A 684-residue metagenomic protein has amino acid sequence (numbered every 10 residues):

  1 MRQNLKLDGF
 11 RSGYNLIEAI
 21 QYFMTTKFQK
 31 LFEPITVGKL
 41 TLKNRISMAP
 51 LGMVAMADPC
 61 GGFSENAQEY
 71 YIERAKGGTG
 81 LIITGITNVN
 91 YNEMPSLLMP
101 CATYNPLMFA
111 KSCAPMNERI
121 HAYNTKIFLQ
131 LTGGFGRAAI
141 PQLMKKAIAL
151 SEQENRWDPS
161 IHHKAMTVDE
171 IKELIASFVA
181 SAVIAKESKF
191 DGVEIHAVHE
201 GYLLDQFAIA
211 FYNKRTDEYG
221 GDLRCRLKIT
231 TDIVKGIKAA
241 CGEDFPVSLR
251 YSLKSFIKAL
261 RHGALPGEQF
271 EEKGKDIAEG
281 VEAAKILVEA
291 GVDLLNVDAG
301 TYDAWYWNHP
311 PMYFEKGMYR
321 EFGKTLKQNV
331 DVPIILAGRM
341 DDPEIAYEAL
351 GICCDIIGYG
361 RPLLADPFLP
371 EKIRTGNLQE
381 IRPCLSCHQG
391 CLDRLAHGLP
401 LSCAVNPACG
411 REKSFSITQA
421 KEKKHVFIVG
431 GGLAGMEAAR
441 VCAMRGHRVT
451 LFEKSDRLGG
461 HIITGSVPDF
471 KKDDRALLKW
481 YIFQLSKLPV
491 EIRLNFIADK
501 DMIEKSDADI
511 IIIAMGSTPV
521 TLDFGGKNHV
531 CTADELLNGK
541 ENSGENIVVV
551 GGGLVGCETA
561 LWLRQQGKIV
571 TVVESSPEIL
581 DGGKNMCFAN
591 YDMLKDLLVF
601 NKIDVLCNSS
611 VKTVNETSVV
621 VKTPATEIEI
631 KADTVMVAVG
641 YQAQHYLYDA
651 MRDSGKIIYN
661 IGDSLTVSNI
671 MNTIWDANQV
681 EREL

Functional and structural regions predicted by a protein language model:
R2, K6-V429, L433, E437-V449 (+2 more regions): Flavin-dependent oxidoreductase catalytic cores
T26-I35, S64, A408-E412, E491-I497 (+2 more regions): Short gly/ser/thr-rich secondary-structure transition/capping motifs
L295, L326, A349, G360 (+8 more regions): Hydrophobic, well-ordered secondary-structure elements that form the walls of internal hydrophobic environments
V330, I352-C353, L488, G526 (+3 more regions): Short, structured coil segments at secondary-structure junctions
F368-R382, F496-S517: Small-residue-rich anion-binding loops in enzyme active sites
L385-A408, P577, K584, N601 (+2 more regions): Flexible, Lys/Arg-rich cytosolic regulatory linkers and terminal tails that connect or flank
A420-F452, R493-E504, A514-H529, D534-N585 (+2 more regions): Rossmann-like dinucleotide/flavin-binding elements
L451-L488, N538, W562-S610: Rossmann-like dinucleotide-binding cores of NAD(P)H-dependent redox enzymes
